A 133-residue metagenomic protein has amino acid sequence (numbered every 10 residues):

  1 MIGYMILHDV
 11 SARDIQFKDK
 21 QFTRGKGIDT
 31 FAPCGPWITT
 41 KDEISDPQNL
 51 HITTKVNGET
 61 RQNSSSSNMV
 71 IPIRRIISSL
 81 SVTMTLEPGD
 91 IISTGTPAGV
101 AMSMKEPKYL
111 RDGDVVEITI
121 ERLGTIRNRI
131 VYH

Functional and structural regions predicted by a protein language model:
M1-Y4: N-terminal accessory regions of nucleic-acid-interacting proteins
R13-H133: Catalytic-pocket segment enriched in acidic/His residues
